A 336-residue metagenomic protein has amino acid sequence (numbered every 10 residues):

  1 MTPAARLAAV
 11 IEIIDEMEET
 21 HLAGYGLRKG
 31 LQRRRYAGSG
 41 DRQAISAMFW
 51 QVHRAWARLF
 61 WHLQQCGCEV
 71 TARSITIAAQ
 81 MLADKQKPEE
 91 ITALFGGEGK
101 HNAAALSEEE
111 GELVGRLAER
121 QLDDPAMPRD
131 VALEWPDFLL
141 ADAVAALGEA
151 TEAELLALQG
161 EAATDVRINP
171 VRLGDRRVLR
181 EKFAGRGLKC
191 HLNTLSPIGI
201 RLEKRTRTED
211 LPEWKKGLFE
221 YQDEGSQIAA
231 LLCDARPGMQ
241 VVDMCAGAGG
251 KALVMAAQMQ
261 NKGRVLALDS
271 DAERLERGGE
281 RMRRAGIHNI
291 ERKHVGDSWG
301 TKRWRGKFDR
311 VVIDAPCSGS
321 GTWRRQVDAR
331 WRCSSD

Functional and structural regions predicted by a protein language model:
M1-D336: S-adenosylmethionine
